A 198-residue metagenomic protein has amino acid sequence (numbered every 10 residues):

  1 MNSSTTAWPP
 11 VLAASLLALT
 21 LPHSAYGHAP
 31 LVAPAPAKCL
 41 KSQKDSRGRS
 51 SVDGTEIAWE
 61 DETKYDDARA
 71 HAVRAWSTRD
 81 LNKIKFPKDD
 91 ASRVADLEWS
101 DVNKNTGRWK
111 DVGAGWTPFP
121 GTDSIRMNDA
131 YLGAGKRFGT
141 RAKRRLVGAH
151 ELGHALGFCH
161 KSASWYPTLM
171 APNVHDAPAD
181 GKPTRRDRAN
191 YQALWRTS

Functional and structural regions predicted by a protein language model:
M1-H28: Secretory targeting and sorting signals
Y26-S198: Zinc-dependent metalloendopeptidases
